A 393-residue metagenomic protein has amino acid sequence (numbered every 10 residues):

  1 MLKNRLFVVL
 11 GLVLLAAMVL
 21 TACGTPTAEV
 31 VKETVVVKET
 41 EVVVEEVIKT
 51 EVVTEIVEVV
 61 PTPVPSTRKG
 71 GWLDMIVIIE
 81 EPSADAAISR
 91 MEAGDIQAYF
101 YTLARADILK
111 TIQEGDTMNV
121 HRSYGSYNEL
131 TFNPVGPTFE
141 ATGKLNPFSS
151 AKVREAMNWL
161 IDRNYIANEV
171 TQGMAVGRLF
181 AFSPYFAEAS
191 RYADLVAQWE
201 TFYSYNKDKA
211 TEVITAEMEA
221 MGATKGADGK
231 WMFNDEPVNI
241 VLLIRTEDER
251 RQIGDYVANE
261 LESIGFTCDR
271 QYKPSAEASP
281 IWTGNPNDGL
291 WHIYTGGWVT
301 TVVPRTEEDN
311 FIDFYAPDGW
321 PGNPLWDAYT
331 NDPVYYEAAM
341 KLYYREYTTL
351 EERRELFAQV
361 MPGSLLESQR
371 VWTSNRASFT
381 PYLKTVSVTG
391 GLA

Functional and structural regions predicted by a protein language model:
M1-L10: Bacterial N-terminal signal peptides that target proteins for export
L6, L15, A22-E29, T34 (+2 more regions): Extracytoplasmic/periplasmic ligand-capture domains
G173-V196, F379-P381: Mature extracytoplasmic/periplasmic domains
A181-S183, T306-D309, T385-V388: Short aromatic-enriched loop/helix-cap "lid" or pocket-rim segments at secondary-structure transitions that line
Y315, T380-A393: Long beta-strand-rich cores associated with HINT superfamily self-processing modules
